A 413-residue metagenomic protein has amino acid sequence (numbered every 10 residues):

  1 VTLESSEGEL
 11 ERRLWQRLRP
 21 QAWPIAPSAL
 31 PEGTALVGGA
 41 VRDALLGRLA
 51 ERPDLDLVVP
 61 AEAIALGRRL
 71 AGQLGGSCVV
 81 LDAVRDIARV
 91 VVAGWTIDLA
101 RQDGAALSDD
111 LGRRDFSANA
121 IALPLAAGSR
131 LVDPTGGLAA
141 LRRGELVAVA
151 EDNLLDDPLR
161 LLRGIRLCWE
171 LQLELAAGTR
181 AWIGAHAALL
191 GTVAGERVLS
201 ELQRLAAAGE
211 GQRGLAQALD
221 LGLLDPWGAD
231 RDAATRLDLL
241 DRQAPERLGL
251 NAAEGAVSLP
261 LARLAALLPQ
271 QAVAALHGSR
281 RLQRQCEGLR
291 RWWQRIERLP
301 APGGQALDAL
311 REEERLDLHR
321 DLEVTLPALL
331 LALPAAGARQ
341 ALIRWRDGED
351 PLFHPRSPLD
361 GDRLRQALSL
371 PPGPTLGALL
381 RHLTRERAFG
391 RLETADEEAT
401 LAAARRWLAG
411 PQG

Functional and structural regions predicted by a protein language model:
V1-G413: Catalytic cores of the polymerase beta-like nucleotidyltransferase superfamily and closely associated nucleotide
